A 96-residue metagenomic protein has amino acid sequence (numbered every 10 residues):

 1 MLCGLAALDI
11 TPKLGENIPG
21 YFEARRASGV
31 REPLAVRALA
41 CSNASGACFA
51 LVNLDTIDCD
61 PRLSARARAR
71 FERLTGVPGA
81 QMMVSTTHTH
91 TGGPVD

Functional and structural regions predicted by a protein language model:
M1-D96: Conserved beta-alpha junction segments in alpha/beta enzyme cores
